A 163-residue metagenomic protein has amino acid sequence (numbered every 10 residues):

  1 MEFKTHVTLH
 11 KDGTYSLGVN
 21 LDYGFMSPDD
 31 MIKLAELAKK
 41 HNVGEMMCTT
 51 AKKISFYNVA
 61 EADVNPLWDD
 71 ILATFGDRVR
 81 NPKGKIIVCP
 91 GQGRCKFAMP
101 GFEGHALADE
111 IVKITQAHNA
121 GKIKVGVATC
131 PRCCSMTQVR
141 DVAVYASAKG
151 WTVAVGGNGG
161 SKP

Functional and structural regions predicted by a protein language model:
M1-L17, M26: Intrinsically disordered, low-complexity polar/charged tails and linkers
G13-T14, M47, N158-S161: Short acidic (Asp/Glu) and glycine-rich catalytic loops that position anionic groups and cofactors
L17-A148, T152: Small-residue-enriched alpha-helical segments and adjacent helix-cap loops that form tight helix-helix packing
S147-P163: An acidic, glycine-/histidine-flanked metal-binding catalytic module
